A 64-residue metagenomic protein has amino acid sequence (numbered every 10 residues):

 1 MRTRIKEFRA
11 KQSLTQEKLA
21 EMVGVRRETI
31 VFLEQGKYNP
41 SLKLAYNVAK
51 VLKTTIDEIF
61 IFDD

Functional and structural regions predicted by a protein language model:
T3-M22: Short basic helix-loop element that most often maps to the first helix and adjoining turn of HTH DNA-binding modules
T15, R26-R27, S41, T55: Short coil turns linking two alpha-helices in DNA-binding domains
K18, T29, E58: Residues in the helix-turn-helix
A20, R26, A49-K50: Short N-terminal alpha-helical targeting/association segments
V25-Y38: Recognition helix of helix-turn-helix/homeodomain-like DNA-binding domains that insert into the DNA major groove
K43-E58: DNA major-groove recognition helix of helix-turn-helix/homeodomain DNA-binding modules
I61-D64: Short, charged recognition helix plus adjacent turn of helix-turn-helix-like nucleic-acid-binding domains
